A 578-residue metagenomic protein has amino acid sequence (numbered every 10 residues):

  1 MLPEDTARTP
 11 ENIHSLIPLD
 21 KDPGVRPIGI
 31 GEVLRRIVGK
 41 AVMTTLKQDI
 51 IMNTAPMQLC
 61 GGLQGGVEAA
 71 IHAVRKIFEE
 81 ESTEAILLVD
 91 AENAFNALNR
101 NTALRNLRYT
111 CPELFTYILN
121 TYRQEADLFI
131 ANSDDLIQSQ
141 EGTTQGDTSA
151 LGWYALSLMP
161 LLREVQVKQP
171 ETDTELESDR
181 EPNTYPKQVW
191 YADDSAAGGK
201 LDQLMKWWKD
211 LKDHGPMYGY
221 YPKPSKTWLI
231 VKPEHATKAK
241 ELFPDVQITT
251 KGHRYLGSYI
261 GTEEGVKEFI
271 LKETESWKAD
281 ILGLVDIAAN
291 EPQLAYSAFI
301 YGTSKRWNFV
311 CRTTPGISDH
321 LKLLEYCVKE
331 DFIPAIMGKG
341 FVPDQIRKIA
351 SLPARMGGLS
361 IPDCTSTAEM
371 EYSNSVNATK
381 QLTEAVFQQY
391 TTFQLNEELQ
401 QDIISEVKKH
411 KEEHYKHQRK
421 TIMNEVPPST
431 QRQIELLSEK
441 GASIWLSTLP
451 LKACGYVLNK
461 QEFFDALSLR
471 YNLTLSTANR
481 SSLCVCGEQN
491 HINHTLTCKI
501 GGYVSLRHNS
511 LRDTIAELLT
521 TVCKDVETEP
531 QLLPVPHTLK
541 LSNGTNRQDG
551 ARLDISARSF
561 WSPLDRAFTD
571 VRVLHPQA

Functional and structural regions predicted by a protein language model:
M1-S157, A354, E371, V485-H491 (+1 more regions): Conserved pre-catalytic core of RNA-dependent polymerases
I13-L16, R26, V42, I86-F95 (+7 more regions): Catalytic palm active-site di-aspartate
L46-L59, F115, W153-A197: Active-site palm subdomain of RNA-directed nucleic acid polymerases
A94-C111, T143, Y185-M217, E264 (+1 more regions): Catalytic palm subdomain of template-directed nucleic-acid polymerases, centered on the conserved carboxylate motif
L104, A131, S139-E141, Y191-D193 (+5 more regions): A conserved non-catalytic segment of reverse transcriptases and RNA-directed RNA polymerases corresponding to the late
E264, C311, L324, M337 (+1 more regions): Extended C-terminal regions of large enzymes
L359, D363-E369, S373, S481-L511: Short Cys/His-based metal-binding microdomains
N459-N490, T514, L518-Q577: Active-site metal-binding core of divalent-cation-utilizing nuclease and nuclease-like domains
